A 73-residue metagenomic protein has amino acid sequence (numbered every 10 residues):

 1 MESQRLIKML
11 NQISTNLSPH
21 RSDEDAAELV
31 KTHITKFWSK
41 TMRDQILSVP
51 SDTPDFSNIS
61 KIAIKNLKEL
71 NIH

Functional and structural regions predicted by a protein language model:
M1-E24: N-terminal acidic leader/helix
Q4, I59-I62, I72: Charge-dense, helix-prone N-terminal extensions
Q4-R5, L10, A27, M42-D44 (+1 more regions): Surface/interface-facing alpha-helical segments and adjacent flexible terminal/loop regions used for partner/assembly
S14, K31, I46-L47: Amphipathic alpha-helical segments within well-ordered protein domains
D25-T32: Short amphipathic alpha-helical interface segments
T35-M42: Short alpha-helix boundary/capping elements
M42-L67: Short, charged early-sequence alpha-helical segments and their helix-coil boundaries
